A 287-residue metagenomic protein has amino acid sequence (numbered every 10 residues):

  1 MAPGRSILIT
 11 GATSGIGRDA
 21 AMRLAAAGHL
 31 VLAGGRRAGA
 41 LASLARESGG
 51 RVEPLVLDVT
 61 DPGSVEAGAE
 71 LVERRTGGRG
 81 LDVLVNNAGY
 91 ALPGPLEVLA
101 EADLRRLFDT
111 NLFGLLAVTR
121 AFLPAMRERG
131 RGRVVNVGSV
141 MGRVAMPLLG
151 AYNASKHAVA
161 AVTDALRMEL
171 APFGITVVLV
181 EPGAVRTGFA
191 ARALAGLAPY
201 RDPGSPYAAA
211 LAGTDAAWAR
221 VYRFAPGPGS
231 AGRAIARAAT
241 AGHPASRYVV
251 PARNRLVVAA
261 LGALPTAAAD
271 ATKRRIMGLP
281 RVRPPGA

Functional and structural regions predicted by a protein language model:
T13-S14: Conserved glycine-rich cofactor-binding loop
A27-S43: Conserved glycine-rich Rossmann-like NAD(P)H-binding loop of the short-chain dehydrogenase/reductase
L57-G68, E101: The beta1-alpha1 cofactor-binding region of Rossmann-like NAD(H)/NADP(H)-dependent oxidoreductases
P95-L96, D103-R105: Substrate-binding pocket helix/loop in short-chain dehydrogenase/reductase
T119, S155: Active-site helix of classical SDR
S139: Residue(s) in the substrate-gating loop at a strand-loop-helix junction that position the organic substrate next
P172-Y222: C-terminal beta-strand-loop-alpha-helix "lid" module of Rossmann-like NAD(P)-dependent dehydrogenases
